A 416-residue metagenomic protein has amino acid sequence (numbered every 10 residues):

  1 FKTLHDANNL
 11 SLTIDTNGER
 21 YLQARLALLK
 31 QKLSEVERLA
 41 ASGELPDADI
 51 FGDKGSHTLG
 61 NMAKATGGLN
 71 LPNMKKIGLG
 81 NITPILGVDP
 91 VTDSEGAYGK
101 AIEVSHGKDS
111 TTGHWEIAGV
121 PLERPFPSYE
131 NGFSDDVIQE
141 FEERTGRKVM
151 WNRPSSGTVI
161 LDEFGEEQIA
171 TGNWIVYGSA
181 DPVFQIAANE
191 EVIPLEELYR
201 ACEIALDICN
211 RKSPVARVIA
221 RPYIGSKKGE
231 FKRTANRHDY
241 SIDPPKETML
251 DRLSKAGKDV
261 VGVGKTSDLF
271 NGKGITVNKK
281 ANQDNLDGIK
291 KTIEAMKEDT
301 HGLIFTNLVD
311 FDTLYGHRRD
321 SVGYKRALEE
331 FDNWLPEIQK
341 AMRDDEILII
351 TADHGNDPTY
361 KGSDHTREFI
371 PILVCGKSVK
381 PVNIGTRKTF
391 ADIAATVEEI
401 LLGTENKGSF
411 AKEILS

Functional and structural regions predicted by a protein language model:
F1-D6, S11-E19, Q23-S416: Feature captures the catalytic ectodomains and active-site-proximal regions of enzymes that hydrolyze or transfer
